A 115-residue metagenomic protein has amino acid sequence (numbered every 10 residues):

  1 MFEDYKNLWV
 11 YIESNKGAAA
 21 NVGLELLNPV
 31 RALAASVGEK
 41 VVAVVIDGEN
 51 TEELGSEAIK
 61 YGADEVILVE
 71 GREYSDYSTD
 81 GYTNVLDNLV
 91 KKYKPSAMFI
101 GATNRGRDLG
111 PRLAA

Functional and structural regions predicted by a protein language model:
M1-A115: N-terminal glycine-rich FAD/FM-binding segment characteristic of electron-transfer flavoproteins
